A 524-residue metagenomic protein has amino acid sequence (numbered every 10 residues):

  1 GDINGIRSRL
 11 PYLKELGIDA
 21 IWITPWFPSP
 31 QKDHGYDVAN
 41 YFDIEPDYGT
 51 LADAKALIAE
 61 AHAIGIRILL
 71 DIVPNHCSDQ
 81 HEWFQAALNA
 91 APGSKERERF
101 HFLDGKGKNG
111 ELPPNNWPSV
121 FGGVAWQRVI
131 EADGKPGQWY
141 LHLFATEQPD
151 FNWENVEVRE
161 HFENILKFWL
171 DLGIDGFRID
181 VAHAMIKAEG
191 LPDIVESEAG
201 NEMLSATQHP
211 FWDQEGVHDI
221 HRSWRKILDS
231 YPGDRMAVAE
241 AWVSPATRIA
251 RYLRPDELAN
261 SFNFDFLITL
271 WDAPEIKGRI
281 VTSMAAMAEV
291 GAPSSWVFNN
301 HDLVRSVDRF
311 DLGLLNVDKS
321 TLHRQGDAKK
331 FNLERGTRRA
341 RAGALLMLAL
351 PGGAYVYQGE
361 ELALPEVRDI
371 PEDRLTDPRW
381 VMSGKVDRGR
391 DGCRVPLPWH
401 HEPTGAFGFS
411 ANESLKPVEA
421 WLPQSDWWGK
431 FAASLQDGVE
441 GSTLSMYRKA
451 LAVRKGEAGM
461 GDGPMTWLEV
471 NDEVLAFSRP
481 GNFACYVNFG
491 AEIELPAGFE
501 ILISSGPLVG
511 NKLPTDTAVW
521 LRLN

Functional and structural regions predicted by a protein language model:
G1-G498, S505-N524: Active-site and adjacent substrate-binding regions of carbohydrate-active enzymes
